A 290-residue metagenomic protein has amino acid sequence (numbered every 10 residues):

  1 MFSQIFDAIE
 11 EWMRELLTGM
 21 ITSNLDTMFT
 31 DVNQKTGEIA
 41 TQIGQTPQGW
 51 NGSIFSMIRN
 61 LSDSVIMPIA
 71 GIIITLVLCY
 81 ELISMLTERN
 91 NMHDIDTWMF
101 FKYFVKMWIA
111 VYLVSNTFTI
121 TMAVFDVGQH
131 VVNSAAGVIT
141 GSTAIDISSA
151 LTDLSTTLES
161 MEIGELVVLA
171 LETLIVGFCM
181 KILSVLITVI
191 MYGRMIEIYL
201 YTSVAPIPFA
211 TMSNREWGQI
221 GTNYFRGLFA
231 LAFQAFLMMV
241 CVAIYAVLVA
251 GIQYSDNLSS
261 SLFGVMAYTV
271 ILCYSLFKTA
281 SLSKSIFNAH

Functional and structural regions predicted by a protein language model:
M1-I73, R89-W98, W108-C179, G218 (+3 more regions): Gly/Ser-rich, low-complexity
I66, A70-Y80, F104-W108, Y112 (+8 more regions): Residue-level signal for the membrane-embedded core of alpha-helical transmembrane segments, especially mid-helix
L76, T121-V124, G128, L186-V189 (+3 more regions): Membrane-embedded alpha-helices of multi-pass transport/permease systems
L82-I95, S184-T188, E216-W217: Membrane-water interface regions at transmembrane-helix termini and the short interhelical loops of multi-pass membrane
K106-M107, T211, F233, G251-Q253: Alpha-helix boundary/interfacial micro-motifs
V176, M180-M212, R226-V247: Alpha-helical transmembrane segments of helical membrane proteins, especially in multi-pass transport, channel
